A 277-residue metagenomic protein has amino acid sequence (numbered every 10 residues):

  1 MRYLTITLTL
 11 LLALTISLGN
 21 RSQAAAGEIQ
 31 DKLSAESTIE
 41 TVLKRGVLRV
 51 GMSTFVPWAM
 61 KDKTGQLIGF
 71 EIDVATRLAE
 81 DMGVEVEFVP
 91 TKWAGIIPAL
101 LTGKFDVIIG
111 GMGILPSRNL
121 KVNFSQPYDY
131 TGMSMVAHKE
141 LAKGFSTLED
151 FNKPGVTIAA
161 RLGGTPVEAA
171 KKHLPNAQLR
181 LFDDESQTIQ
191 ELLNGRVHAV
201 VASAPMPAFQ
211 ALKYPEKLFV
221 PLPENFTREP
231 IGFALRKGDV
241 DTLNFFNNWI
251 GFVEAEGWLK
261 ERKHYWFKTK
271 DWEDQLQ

Functional and structural regions predicted by a protein language model:
A25-E36, D73-D81, K139-A142, E149 (+3 more regions): Extended ligand-binding regions for polar small-molecule ligands
G27-G111, L120: Extracytoplasmic small-molecule ligand-binding "clamshell" domains of the periplasmic binding protein/Venus flytrap
E36, I72, F88-P98, K143 (+2 more regions): Short helix-initiation/N-cap motifs at beta->coil->alpha
R49-P57, L67-E80, S134-D184, A199 (+3 more regions): Bilobed "Venus flytrap"/periplasmic-binding protein-like clamshell domains and structurally analogous long
G51-V56, V89-A94, G103, V107-L115 (+5 more regions): Beta->alpha turn/N-cap motifs
T76, E80, E85-D150, L218-F219 (+1 more regions): Acidic, polar ligand-binding/catalytic clefts
G95-P98, G111-L120, A169-K172, L193-T227: A ligand-binding cleft/hinge motif common to bilobed small-molecule-binding domains
Y130-A137, A204, A208-I250, K268-Q277: Periplasmic-binding protein-like
